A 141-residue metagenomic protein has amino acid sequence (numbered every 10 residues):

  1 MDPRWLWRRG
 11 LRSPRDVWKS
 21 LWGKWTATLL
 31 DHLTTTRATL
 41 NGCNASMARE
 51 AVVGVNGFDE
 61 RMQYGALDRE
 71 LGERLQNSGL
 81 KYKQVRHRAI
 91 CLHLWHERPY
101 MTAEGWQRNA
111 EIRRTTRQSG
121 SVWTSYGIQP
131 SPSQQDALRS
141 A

Functional and structural regions predicted by a protein language model:
M1-R37: Short, flexible, basic/aromatic active-site loop/helix in glycosyltransferases
L21-W22, N41-V55: Conserved nucleotide-sugar donor-binding and metal-coordinating catalytic region shared by glycosyltransferases
C43, Y64-L71: Acidic donor-binding loop at a coil-to-helix junction in glycosyltransferase catalytic cores that engages
N44, K83-Q84: A residue-level structural signature of the nucleotidyltransferase/glycosyltransferase Rossmann-like core
E50, E70, I90: Active-site phosphate/pyrophosphate-handling residues
S78, V85-T102: Active-site donor/metal-binding and catalytic loop motifs of nucleotide-sugar-dependent glycosylation enzymes
R88-A89, T102-Q129: Catalytic core of nucleotide-sugar-dependent glycosyltransferases
